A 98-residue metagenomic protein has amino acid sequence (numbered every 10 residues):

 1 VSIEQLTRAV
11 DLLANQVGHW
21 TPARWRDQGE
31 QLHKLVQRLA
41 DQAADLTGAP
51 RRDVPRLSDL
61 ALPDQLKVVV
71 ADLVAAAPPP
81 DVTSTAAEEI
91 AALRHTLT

Functional and structural regions predicted by a protein language model:
V1, V10, V17, V36 (+4 more regions): Extended aliphatic helical segments
V1-L39, A87-I90, R94-H95: Short terminal alpha-helical segments
I3, P22-L32, R52-D59, A76-T83: Alpha-helical rod/repeat scaffolding segments in eukaryotic adaptors/tethers and long-chain four-helix cytokines
G18-W25, A44-R51, T98: Residue-level signal for secondary-structure boundary elements
A43-P78: Amphipathic protein-protein interaction modules
D64-T98: Amphipathic alpha-helical binding modules
